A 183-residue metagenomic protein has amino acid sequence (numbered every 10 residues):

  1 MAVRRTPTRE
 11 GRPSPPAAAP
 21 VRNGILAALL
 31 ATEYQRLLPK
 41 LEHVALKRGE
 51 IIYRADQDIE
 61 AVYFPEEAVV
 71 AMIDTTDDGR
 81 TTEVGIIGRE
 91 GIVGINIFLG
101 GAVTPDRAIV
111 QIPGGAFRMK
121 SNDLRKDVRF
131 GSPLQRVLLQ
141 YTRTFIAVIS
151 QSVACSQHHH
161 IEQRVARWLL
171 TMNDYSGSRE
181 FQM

Functional and structural regions predicted by a protein language model:
A2-K47, I92, F98, F130: Cyclic nucleotide-binding regulatory module and flanking cytosolic helices
A18, L26, V62, V84 (+2 more regions): A residue-level structural signature of the nucleotidyltransferase/glycosyltransferase Rossmann-like core
Q35, Y53, F117, R125: Nucleotide phosphate-binding site architecture
L37, I73, I95-N96, D127 (+1 more regions): Residues that scaffold the ATP/ADP-binding catalytic core of kinase and kinase-like folds
E50-P113: Cyclic nucleotide-binding regulatory domains
I112, V128-M183: Polybasic "coupling" helices that flank or enter modular domains
